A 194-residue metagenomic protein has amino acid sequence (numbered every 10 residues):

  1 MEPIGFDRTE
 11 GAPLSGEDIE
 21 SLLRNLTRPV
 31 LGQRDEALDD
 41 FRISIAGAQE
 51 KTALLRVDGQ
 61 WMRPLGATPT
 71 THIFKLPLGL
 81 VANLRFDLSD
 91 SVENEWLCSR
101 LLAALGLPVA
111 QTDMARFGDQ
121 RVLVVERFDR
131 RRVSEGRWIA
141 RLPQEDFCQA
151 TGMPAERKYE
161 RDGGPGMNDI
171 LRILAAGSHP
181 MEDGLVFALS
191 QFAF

Functional and structural regions predicted by a protein language model:
M1-F194: Phosphate/dinucleotide-binding and metal-coordinating scaffold of catalytic cores in nucleotide-dependent enzymes
